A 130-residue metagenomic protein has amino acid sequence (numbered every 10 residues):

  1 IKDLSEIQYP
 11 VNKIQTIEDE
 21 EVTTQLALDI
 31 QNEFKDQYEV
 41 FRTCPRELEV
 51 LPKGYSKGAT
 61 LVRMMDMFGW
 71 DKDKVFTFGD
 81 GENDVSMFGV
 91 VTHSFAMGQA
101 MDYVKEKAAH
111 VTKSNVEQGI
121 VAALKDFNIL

Functional and structural regions predicted by a protein language model:
I1, A59-R63, F95-M97, E117-V121: Short, structured secondary-structure boundary patches
I1-F78, E82, M87: Conserved acidic, metal-coordinating active-site core of Asp-based, Mg2+-dependent phosphoryl-transfer enzymes
D36-V40, S94, L130: A general structural signal for well-ordered secondary-structure junctions
F76-F78, F95, H110-T112: Hydrophobic/aromatic beta-strand patches that form the interior of the parallel beta-sheet core in alpha/beta enzyme
V90, G98-L130: Asp-based, Mg2+/Mn2+-dependent phosphohydrolase catalytic module
